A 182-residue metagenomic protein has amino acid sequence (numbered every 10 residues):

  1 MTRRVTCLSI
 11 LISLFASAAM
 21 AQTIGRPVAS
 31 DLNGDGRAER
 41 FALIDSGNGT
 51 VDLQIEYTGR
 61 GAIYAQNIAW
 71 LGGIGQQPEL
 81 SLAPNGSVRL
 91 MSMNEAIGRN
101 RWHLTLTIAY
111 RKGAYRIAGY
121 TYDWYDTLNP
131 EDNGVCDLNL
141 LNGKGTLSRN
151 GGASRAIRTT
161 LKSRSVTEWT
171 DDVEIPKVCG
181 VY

Functional and structural regions predicted by a protein language model:
M1-V5: Positively charged n-region of N-terminal signal peptides that target proteins for export
C7-S17: Bacterial N-terminal signal peptides
A18-T23, G36: Boundary at the C-terminal end of the N-terminal hydrophobic targeting segment
T23-L32, I74-S87: Beta-propeller blade termini
R26, N33-A38, I63-N67: Start-of-domain marker
L32-D45, A83-N94: Acidic/hydrophobic-patterned starts of short beta strands in beta-sheet-rich repeat architectures
T50-I68, I108-K112: Beta-propeller blade repeat segments, especially FG-GAP/WD-type strand-to-loop junctions in 6- to 7-bladed propeller
S87, M91-Y182: Acidic, small-residue rich beta-repeat scaffolds with periodic aromatic anchors
